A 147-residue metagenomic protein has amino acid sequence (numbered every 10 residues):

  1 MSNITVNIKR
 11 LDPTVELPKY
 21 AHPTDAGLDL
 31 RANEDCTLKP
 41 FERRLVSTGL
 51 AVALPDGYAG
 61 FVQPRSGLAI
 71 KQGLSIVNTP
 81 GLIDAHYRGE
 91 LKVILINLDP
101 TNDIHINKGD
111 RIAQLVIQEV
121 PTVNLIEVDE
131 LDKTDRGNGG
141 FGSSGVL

Functional and structural regions predicted by a protein language model:
M1-L147: DUTPase catalytic domain/fold
